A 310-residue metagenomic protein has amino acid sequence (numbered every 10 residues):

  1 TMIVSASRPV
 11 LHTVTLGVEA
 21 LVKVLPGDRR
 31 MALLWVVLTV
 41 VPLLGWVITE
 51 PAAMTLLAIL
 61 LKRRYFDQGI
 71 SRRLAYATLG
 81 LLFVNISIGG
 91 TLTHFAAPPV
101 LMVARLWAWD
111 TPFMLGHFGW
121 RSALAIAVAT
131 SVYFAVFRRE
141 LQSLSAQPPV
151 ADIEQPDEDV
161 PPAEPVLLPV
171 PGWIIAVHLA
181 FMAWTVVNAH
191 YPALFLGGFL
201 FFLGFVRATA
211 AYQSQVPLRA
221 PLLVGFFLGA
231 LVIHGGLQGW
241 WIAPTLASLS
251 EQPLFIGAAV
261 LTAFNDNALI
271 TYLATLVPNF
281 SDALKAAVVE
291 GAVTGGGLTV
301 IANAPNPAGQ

Functional and structural regions predicted by a protein language model:
M2-A20, P42-T55, G236-T245: Transmembrane alpha-helix boundary signature
I3-S7, D28-R29, V37-A52, V84-T93 (+2 more regions): Helix-loop-helix module between adjacent transmembrane segments
P26-W35, L82-T91, D152-P162, A176 (+2 more regions): Small-residue-rich segments of transmembrane alpha-helices in multi-pass membrane proteins, especially helix faces
A32-I88, M102-V103, Y272-E290: Hydrophobic transmembrane alpha-helices that form the pore/transport pathway of multi-pass ion and small-solute
R73-Y76, G80-L81, L92-T93, P112-P161 (+1 more regions): Juxtamembrane and boundary regions of transmembrane helices in multi-pass small-molecule transporters and channels
S87, G119-A125, I256-Q310: C-terminal transmembrane helix pair
A129-F199: Long, contiguous bundles of hydrophobic transmembrane helices that form the permeation core of multi-pass
V177-F280: Transmembrane helical segments that form the transport core of multi-pass membrane transport proteins
